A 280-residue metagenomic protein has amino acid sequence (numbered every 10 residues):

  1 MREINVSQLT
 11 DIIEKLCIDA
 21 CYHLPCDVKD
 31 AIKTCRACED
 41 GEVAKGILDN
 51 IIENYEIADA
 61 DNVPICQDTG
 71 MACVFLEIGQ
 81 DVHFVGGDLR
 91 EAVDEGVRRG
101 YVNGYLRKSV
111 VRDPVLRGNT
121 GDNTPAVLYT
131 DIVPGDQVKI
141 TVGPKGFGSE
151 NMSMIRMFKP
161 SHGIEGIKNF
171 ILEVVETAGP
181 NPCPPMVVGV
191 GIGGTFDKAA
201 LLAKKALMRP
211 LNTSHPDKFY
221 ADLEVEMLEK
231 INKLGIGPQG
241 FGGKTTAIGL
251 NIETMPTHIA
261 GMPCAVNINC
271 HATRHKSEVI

Functional and structural regions predicted by a protein language model:
M1-I280: Non-transmembrane, aqueous-exposed alpha-helical and coiled segments at domain scale
